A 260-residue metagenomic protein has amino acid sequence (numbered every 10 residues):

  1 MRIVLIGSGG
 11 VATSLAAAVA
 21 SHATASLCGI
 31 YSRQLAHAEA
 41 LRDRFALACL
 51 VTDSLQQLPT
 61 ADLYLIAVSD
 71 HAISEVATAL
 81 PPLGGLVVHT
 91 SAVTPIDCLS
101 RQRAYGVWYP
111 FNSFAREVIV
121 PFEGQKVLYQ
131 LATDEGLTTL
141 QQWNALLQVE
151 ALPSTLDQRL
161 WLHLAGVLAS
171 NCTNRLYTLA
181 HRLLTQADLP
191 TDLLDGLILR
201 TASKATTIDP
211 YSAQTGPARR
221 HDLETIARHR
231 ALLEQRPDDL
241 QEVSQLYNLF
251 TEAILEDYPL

Functional and structural regions predicted by a protein language model:
M1, A25-S26, L47-C49, G85-L86 (+3 more regions): A structural micro-motif
M1-D53: NAD(P)+-binding Rossmann beta1-loop-alpha1 motif at the extreme N-terminus of oxidoreductases
I3-L5, I66, Y129: Hydrophobic Val/Ile/Leu positions in short beta-strands of Rossmann-like dinucleotide-binding domains
Y31, L35-E39, D43-V120: Rossmann-like NAD(P)(H) cofactor-binding subdomain of soluble oxidoreductases
Y31, L65, G166-A169, T173 (+1 more regions): Amphipathic, non-transmembrane alpha-helical scaffold segments
H37-F45, Q102, I119-T206, P237-D239 (+1 more regions): Internal alpha-helical scaffold of NAD(P)-dependent oxidoreductase catalytic cores
L199-L260: Interdomain hinge/lid region at the active-site interface of Rossmann-like NAD(P)-dependent oxidoreductases
